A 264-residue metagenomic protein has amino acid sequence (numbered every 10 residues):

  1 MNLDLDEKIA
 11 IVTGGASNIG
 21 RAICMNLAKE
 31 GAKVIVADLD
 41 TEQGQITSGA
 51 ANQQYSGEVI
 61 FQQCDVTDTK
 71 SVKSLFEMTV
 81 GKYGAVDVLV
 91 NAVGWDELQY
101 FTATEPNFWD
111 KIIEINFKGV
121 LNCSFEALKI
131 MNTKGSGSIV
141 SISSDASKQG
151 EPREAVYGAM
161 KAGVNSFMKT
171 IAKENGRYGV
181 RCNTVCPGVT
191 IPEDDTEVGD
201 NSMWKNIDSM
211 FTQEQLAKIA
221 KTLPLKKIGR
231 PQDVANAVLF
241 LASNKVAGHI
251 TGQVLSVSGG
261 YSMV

Functional and structural regions predicted by a protein language model:
L3-I35: Canonical Rossmann dinucleotide-binding motif of NAD(H)/NADP(H)-dependent dehydrogenases/reductases, specifically
D4, K227-V257, S262: C-terminal substrate-recognition "lid" of short-chain dehydrogenase/reductases
Y100-F101, E105-I113, W204-D208, Q215 (+1 more regions): Substrate-binding pocket helix/loop in short-chain dehydrogenase/reductase
T102, Q149-A155, R177, K226: Active-site loop immediately N-terminal to the catalytic Tyr-X3-Lys motif of short-chain dehydrogenase/reductase
S124, M160: Active-site helix of classical SDR
K129, K173-E174: Alpha-helical segment proximal to the catalytic Tyr-Lys
S144: Residue(s) in the substrate-gating loop at a strand-loop-helix junction that position the organic substrate next
